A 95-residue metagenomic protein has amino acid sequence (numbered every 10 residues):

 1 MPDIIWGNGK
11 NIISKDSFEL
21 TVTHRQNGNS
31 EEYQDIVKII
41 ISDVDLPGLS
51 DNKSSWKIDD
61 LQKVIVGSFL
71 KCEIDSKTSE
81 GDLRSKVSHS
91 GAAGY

Functional and structural regions predicted by a protein language model:
M1-Y95: Small beta-barrel nucleic-acid-binding modules, primarily SNase/OB-fold domains and secondarily Tudor-like barrels
